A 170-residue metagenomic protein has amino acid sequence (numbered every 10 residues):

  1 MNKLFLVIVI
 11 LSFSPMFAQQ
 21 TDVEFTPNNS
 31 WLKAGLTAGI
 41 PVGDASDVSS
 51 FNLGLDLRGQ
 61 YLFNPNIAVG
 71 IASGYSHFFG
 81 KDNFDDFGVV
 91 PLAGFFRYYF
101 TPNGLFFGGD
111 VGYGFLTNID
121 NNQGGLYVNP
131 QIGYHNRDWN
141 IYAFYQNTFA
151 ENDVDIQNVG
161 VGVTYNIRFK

Functional and structural regions predicted by a protein language model:
M1-E24: Bacterial Sec-dependent N-terminal signal peptides
A18-Y61, N166-K170: Short glycine/proline- and aromatic-enriched beta-strand/turn motifs that initiate or cap beta-hairpins
P27-W31, L62-N66, F100-G104, Y134-W139 (+1 more regions): Strand-connecting loop/turn motifs
N28-L32, S49-L53, D86-L92, N122-V128 (+2 more regions): Residues that define the transmembrane beta-barrel architecture of outer-membrane proteins
K33, T37, F106, N136-D138 (+1 more regions): Outer-membrane beta-barrel "beta-signal"
A38-D44, L53, S73-F79, F100-P102 (+4 more regions): Transmembrane beta-strands of outer-membrane beta-barrel pores
I40-Y99: Glycine- and aromatic-enriched membrane insertion/assembly motifs of diderm outer-membrane and organelle channel
R58-Q60, R97-Y99, Q131-H135, T164-N166: Transmembrane beta-barrel domains of outer membrane proteins
